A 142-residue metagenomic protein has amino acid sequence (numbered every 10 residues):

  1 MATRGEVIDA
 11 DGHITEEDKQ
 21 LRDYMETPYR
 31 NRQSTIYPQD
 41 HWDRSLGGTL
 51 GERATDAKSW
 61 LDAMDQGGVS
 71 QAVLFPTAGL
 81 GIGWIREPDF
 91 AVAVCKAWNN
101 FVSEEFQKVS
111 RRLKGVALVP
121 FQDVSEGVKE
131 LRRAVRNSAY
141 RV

Functional and structural regions predicted by a protein language model:
M1-V142: Helix-coil boundary/capping segments in enzymes
